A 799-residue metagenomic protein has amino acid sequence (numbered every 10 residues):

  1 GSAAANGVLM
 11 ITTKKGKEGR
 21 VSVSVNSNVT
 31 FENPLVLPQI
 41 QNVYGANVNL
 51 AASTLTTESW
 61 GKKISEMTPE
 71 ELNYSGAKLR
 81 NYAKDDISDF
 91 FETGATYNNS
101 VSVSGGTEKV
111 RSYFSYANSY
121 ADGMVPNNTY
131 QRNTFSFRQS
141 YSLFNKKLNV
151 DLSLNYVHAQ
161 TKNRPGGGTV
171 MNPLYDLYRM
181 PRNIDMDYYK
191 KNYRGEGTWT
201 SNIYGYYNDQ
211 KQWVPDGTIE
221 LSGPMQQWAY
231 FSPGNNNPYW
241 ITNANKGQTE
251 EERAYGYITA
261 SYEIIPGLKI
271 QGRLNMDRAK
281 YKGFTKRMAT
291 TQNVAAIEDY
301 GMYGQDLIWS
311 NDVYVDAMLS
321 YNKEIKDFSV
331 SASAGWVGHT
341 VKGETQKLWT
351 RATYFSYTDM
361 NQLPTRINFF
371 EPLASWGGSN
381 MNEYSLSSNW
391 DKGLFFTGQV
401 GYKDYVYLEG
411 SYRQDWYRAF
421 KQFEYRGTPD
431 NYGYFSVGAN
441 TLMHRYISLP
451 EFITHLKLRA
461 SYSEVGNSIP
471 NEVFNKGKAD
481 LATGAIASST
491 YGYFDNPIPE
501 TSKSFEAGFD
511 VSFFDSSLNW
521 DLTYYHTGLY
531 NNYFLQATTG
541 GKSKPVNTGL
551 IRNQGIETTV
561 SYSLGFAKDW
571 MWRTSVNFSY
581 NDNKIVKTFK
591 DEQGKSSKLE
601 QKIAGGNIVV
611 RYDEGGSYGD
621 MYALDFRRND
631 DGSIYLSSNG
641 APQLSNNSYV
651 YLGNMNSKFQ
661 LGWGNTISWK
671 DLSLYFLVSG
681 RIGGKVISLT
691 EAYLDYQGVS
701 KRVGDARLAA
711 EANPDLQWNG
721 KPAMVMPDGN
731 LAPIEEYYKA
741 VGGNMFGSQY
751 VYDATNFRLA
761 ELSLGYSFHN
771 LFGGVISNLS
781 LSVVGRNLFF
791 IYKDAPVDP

Functional and structural regions predicted by a protein language model:
G1-A5, E92, N128-Q131, G166 (+1 more regions): Short, glycine-/polar-rich solvent-exposed loops and beta-turns at beta-strand/coil boundaries
G1-L9, G16-V21, R426: Flexible, glycine/serine/threonine-rich loop segments and coil->beta-strand junctions that form periplasmic-facing
L9-I11, T558: Non-catalytic regulatory/gating segments with a bias toward low-complexity or hydrophobic composition
K15-N127, K146, R164-G168, N183-Q248 (+4 more regions): Residues embedded in well-ordered regular secondary structure
P38-M67, V157-Q226, G338-T365, A439 (+3 more regions): A surface-exposed, glycine/aromatic-enriched loop/edge motif typical of exported proteins
G61, M67-L72, A77, Y97 (+8 more regions): Extracellular/periplasmic, surface-exposed regions of secreted and cell-surface proteins
N73-G76, I87, Y239, V294-A295 (+2 more regions): Extracytoplasmic gating/loop element in the C-terminal half of outer-membrane beta-barrel translocons and assembly
N654-L689: Glycine-rich, aromatic-lined ligand/substrate-binding cores of catalytic and carbohydrate-binding domains
